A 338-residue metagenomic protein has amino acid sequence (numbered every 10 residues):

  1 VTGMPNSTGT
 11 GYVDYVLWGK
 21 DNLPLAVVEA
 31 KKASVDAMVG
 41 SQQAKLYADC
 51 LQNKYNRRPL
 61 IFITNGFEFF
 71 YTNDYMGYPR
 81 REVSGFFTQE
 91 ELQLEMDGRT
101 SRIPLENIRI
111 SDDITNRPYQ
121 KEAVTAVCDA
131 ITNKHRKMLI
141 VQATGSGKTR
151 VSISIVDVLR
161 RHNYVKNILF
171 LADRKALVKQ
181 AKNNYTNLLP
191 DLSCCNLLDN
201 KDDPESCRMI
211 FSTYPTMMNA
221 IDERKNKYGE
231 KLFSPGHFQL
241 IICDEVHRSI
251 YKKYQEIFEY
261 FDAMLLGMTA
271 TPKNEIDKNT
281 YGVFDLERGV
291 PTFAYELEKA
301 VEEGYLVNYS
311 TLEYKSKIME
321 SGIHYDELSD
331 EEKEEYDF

Functional and structural regions predicted by a protein language model:
V1-N167, A176-L192, E205-M209, P215 (+2 more regions): ATP-dependent helicase/translocase motor core
V28, L60-F62, M138, L169 (+5 more regions): Hydrophobic/aromatic beta-strand patches that form the interior of the parallel beta-sheet core in alpha/beta enzyme
N65-G66, S212-T216, E245, M268-P272: A short beta-strand-to-loop transition that corresponds to the Sensor-1 phosphate-sensing loop of AAA+ P-loop ATPases
L171-K175, D199-N200: A short hydrophobic beta-strand->loop->alpha-helix junction that borders the nucleotide-binding pocket of P-loop NTPases
L177, T216, E245-S249, E256 (+1 more regions): Residues immediately C-terminal
N200-M209, P215-G236, Q255: Conserved helix/coil segment N-terminal to the catalytic DExD/H
G229-G267: SF2 helicase catalytic motif II
K278-F338: Interdomain helical connector at the RecA1-RecA2 junction of SF1/SF2 helicase-like NTPases
